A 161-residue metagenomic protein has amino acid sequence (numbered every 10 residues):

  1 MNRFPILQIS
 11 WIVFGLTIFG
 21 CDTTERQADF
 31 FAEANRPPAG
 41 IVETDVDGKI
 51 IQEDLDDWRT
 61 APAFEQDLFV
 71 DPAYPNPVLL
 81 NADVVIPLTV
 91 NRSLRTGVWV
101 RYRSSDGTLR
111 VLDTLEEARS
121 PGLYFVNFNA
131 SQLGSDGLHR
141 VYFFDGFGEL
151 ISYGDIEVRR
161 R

Functional and structural regions predicted by a protein language model:
M1-T23: Sec-dependent bacterial lipoprotein signal peptides
C21-E65: Short, compositionally biased serine/threonine- and acidic-rich segments at solvent-exposed termini, linkers, or domain
E25-G40, T44, R140-R161: C-terminal tail/sorting-segment detector
D56-P87: Surface-exposed, proline-anchored Ser/Thr-rich loop/turn motifs
N91-T96: Short proline/glycine-enriched turn/loop motifs at strand-loop junctions of beta-rich domains
V100-S104, F143: Conserved aromatic beta-strand anchor motif in extracellular beta-sandwich/beta-rich domains
D106-L115: Surface-exposed loop/edge segments in extracytoplasmic proteins
E117-F147: Short, surface-exposed loop/turn motifs with a glycine/proline- and acidic-biased composition
